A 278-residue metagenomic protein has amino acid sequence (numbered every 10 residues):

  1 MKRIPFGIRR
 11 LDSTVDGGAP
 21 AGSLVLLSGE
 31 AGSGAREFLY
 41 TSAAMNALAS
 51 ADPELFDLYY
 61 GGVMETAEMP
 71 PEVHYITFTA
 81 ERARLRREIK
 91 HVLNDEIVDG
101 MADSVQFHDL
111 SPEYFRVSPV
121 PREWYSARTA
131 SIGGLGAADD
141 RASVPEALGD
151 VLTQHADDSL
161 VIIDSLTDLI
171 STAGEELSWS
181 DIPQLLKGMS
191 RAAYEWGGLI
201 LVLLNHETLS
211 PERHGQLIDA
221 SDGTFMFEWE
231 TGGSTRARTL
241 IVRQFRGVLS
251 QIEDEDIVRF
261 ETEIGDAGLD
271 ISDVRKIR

Functional and structural regions predicted by a protein language model:
M1-R10: N-terminal pre-Walker A segment at the start of P-loop NTPase domains
T14-P112: Walker A/P-loop NTP-binding active-site region of P-loop NTPases, recognizing the glycine-rich GxxxxGKT/S
L26, L160-D164, L201: Structural motif
T79-A83, P112-F115, T167-D168, H206-S210 (+2 more regions): Conserved nucleotide-binding/hydrolysis micro-motifs of P-loop NTPases
D109-L185: Phosphate-binding/switch loop-helix module in NTP-utilizing enzymes
S131, L135-D140, V144, Q154 (+2 more regions): NTP-binding/hydrolysis catalytic cores, primarily Walker-type P-loop NTPases
S180-E207: Substrate-engagement module of ASCE P-loop NTPases
L199-A267: Phosphate-binding/switch region of NTP-binding enzymes
